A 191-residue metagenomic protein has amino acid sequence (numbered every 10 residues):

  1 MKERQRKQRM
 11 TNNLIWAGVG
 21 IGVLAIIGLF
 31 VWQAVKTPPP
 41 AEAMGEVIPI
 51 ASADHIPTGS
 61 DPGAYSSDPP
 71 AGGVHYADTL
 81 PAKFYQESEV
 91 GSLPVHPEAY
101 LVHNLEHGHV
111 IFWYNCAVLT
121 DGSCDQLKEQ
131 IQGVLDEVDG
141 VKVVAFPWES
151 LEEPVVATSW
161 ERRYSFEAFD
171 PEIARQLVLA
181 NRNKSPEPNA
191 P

Functional and structural regions predicted by a protein language model:
M1-V19: Terminal, Lys/Arg-rich, intrinsically disordered segments and adjacent short helical elements of membrane-protein
A17-F30: Hydrophobic membrane-insertion alpha-helices, especially the h-region of bacterial N-terminal signal peptides
I27-P39: Membrane-interface motif at the C-terminal end of an N-terminal transmembrane signal
P38-Y100: Surface-exposed, low-hydrophobicity interaction/linker segments
A77, S123-K128, V156-A157: Short, well-ordered strand-loop elements centered on a beta-strand within folded domains, enriched for acidic residues
E89-E137: Mid-length scaffold segments of soluble, non-membrane domains
Q130-P191: Helix-rich interaction surfaces within compact, conserved domain-sized segments that mediate assembly or partner
